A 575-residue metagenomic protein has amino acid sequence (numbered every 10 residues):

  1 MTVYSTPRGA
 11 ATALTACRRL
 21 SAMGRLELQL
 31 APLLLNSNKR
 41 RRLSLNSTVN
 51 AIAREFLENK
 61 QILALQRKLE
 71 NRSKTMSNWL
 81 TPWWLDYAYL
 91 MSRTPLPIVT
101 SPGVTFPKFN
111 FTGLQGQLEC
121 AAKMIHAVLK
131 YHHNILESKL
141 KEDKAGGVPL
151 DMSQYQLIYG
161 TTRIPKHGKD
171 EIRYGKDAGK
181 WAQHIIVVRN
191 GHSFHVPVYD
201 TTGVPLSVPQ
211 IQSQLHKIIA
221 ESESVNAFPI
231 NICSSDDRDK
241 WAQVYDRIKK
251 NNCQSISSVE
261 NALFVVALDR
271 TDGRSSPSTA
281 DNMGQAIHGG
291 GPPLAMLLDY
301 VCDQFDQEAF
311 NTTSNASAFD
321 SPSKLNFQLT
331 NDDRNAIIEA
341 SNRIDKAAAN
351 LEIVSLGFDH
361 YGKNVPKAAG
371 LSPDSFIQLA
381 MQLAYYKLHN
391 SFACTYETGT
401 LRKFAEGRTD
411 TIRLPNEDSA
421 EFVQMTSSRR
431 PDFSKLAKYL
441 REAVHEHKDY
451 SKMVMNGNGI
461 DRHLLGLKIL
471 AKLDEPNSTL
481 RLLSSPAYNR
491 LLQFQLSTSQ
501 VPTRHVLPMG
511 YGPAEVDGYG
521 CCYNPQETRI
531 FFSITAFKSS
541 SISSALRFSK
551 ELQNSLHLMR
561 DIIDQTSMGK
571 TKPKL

Functional and structural regions predicted by a protein language model:
M1-L575: Long, Pro/Ser/Thr-rich low-complexity/intrinsically disordered regulatory tracts in eukaryotic proteins
